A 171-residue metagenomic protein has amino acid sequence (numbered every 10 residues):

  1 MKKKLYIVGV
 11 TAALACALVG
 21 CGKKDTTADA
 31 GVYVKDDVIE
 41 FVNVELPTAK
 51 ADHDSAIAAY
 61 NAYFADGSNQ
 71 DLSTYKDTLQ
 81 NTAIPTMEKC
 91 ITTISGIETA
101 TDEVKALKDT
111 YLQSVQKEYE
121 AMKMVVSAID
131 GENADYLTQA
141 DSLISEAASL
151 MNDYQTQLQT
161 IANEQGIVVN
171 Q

Functional and structural regions predicted by a protein language model:
M1-L5: Positively charged n-region of N-terminal signal peptides that target proteins for export
Y6-A13: Sec-dependent N-terminal signal peptides
A17-G20: C-terminal motif of bacterial Sec signal peptides marking the signal peptidase cleavage site
G22-K24: Bacterial signal peptide processing site
V34-S114, M122, S127-D130, A134-N170: Alpha-helical segments in soluble extracytoplasmic regions
